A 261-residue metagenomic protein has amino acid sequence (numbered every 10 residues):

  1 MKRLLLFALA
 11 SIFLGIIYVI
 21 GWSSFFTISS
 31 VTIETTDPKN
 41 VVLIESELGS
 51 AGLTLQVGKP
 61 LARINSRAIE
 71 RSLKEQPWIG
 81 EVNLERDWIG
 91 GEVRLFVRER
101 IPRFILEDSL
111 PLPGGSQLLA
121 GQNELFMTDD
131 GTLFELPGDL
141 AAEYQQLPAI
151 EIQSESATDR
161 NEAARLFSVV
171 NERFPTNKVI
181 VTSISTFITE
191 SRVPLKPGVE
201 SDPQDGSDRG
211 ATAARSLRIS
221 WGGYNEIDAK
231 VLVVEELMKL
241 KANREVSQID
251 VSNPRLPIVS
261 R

Functional and structural regions predicted by a protein language model:
M1-S29, V42, E47, A51-P60 (+3 more regions): Charged, solvent-exposed interaction patches on well-folded alpha/beta domains that mediate macromolecular contacts
T27-D37: Alpha-helical transmembrane signal-anchor/signal-peptide segments
E34, K59-A62: Short, N-terminal intrinsically disordered low-complexity segments that are rich in Pro/Gly and polar/charged residues
